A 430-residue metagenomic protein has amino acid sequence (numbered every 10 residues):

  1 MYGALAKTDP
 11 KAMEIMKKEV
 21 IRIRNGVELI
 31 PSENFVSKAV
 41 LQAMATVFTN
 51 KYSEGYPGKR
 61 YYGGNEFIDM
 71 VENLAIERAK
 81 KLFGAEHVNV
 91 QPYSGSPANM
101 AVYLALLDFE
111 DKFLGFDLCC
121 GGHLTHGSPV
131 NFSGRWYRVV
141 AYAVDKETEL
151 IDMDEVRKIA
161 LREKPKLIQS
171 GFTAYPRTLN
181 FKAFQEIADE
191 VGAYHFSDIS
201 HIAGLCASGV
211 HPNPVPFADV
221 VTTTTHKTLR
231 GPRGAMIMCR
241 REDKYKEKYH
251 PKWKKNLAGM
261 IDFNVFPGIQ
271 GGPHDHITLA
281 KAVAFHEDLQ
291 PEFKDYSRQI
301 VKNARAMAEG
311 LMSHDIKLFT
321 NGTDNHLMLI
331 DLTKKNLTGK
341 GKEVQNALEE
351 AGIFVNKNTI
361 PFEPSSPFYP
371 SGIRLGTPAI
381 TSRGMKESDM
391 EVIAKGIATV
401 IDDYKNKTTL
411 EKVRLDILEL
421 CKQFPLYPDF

Functional and structural regions predicted by a protein language model:
M1-G3, T8-P10, E77, K302-N303 (+1 more regions): PLP-dependent enzyme catalytic core of the Aspartate aminotransferase-like
M1-L74, E186, C421, Y427-D429: N-terminal glycine-rich, Lys/His-bearing helix-loop that initiates the first secondary-structure elements of many
E19-N25, K51-P57, P165, A258-F263 (+4 more regions): Short acidic (Asp/Glu) and glycine-rich catalytic loops that position anionic groups and cofactors
E19-V20, P212-N213, T228, L318-T320 (+1 more regions): Replace "in large, NTP-powered and nucleic-acid-processing enzymes" with "in large, NTP-powered factors and other
P57-G58, H87, G272-D275, P291-Q299 (+4 more regions): Flexible, glycine/charged-enriched surface loops at secondary-structure junctions
M70, L74-D315: Conserved PLP-enzyme active-site core in the AAT-like
A282, Q299-R305, N321-D331, P361-S366 (+1 more regions): A glycine-rich phosphate-binding loop feature that marks nucleotide/adenosyl-phosphate handling sites
K317-I373, T377-G384: Conserved PLP-binding catalytic core of the aspartate aminotransferase-like
